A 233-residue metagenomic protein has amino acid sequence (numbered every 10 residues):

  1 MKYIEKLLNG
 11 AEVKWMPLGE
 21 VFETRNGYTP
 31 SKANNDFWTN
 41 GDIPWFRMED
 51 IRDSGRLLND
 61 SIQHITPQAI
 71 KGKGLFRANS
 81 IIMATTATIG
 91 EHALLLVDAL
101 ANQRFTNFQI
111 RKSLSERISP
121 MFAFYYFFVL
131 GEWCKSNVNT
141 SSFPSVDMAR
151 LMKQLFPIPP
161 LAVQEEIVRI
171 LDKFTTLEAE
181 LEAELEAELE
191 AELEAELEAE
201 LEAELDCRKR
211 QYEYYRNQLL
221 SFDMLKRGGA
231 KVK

Functional and structural regions predicted by a protein language model:
K2-L8, K32-N35, S142-F143, M152-I158 (+1 more regions): Short, recurring structural edge motifs at helix starts
L7-Y28, E204, K231-K233: Non-catalytic DNA-recognition/assembly elements of restriction-modification systems
E12-K14, S119, K153-E213: Amphipathic alpha-helical segments
L18-V21, L57, V97-D98, T106-L155: Basic, amphipathic alpha-helical recognition segments used for DNA target recognition
G19-N34, E49-A78: Sequence-specific dsDNA recognition surfaces
M83-A84: A generic structural signal for residues embedded in beta-strands
I89-L95: Short, Lys/Arg- and Gly-enriched loop/turn segments at beta-strand edges
